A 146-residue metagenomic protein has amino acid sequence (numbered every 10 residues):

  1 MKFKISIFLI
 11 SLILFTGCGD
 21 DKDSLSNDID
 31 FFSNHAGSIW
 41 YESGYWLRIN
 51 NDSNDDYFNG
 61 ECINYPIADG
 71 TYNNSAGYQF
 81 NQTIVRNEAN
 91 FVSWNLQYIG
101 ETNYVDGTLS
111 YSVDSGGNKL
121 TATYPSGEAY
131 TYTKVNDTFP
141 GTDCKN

Functional and structural regions predicted by a protein language model:
M1-G17: Sec-dependent bacterial lipoprotein signal peptides
L14-S38, F139-G141, K145: Bacterial Sec-dependent N-terminal signal peptides
S33-I39, N87-N95, G117-L120: Short, hydrophobic/aromatic-rich segments at coil-to-beta transitions
I39-W40, T133: Short beta-strand edge/turn micro-motifs at domain boundaries
G44-E101, P125: N-terminal glycine/threonine-rich, aromatic-flanked beta-hairpin/loop signature
R48-D52, S110-S115, Y132-N136: Aromatic-rich beta-strand edge motifs centered on tyrosine
G70, Q79-I84, G117-N146: Edge beta-strand at a domain terminus
S93-G117: Acidic, glycine-rich flexible loop segments
